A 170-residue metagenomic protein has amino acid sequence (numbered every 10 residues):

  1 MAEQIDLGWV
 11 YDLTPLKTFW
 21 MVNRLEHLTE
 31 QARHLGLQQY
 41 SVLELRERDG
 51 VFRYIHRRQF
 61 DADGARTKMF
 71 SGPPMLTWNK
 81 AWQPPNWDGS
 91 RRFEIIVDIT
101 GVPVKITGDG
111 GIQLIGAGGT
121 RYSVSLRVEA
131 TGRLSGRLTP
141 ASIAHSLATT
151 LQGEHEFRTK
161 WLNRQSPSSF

Functional and structural regions predicted by a protein language model:
M1, R48, W87, G116-G118: Solvent-exposed loop and beta-edge segments used for protein-protein assembly and interaction
M1-A62, R66-K68: Hydrophobic ligand-binding cavity/cleft-lining segments
A2-G8, V51-I55, M75-T77, T107 (+1 more regions): Intrinsic-disorder/low-complexity, polar/charged segments enriched in Ser/Thr/Lys/Arg/Asp/Glu/Gln
D49-I55, W87-E94: Short, hydrophobic/aromatic-rich segments at coil-to-beta transitions
D61-W87: Helix-adjacent hinge/juxtasegments
L76-T77, A81-Q83, S90-H145: Beta-strand/loop substructures that line and gate deep hydrophobic ligand-binding cavities in soluble
L147-T150, E154-F157: Acidic, low-complexity intrinsically disordered segments
H155-F170: Short, highly charged C-terminal tails/helix-capping segments
